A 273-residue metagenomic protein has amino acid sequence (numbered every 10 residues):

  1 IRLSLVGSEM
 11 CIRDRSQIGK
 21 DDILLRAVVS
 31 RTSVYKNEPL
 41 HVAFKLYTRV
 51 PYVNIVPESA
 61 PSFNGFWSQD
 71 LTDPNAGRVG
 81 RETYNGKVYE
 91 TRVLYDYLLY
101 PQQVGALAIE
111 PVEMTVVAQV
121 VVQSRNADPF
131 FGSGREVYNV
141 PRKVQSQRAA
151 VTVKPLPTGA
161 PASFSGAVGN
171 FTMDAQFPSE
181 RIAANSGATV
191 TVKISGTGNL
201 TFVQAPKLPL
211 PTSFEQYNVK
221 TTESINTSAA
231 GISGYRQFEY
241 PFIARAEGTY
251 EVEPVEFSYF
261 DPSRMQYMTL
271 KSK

Functional and structural regions predicted by a protein language model:
R2, S8-E9, R13-K273: Surface-exposed interaction/ligand-binding surfaces
